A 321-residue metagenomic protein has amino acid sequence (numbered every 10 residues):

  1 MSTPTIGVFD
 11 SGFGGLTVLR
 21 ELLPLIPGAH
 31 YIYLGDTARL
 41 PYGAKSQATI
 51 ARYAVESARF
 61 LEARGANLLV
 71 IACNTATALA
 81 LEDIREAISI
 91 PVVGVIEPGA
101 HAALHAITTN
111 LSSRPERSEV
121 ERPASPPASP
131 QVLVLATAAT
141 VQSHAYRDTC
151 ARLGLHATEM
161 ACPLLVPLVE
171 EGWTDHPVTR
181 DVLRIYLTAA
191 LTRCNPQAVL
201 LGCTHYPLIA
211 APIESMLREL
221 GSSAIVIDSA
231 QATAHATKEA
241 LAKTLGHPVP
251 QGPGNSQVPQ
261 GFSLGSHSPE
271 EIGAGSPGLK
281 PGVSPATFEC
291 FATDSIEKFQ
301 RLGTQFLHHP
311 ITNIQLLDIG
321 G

Functional and structural regions predicted by a protein language model:
M1-G321: Non-catalytic structural scaffold of enzyme domains
